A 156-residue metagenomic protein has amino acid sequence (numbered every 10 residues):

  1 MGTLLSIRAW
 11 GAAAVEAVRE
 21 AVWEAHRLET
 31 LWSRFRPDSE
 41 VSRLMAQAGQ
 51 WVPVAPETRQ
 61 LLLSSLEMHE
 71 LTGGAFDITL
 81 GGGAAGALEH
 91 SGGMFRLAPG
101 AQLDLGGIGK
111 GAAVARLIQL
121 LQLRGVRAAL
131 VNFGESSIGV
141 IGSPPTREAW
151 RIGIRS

Functional and structural regions predicted by a protein language model:
M1-S156: Mature catalytic core of soluble alpha/beta enzymes
